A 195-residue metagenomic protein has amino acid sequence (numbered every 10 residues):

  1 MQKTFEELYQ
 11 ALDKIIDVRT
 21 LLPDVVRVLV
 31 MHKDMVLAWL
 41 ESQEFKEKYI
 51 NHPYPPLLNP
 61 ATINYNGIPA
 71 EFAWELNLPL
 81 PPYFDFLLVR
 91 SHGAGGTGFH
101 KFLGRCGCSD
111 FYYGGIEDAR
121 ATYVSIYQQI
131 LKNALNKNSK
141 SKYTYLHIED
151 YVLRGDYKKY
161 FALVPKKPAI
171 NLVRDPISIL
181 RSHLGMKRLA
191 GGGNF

Functional and structural regions predicted by a protein language model:
M1-L135: PAPS-dependent sulfotransferase catalytic core
F84-A94, Y145-I148, P168-L172, G193-N194: Conserved aromatic-histidine-acidic binding/catalytic patches
R120-I170: Conserved nucleotide-sensing/catalytic segment adjacent to the nucleotide-binding pocket in NTP-handling enzymes
V152-F195: PAPS-dependent sulfotransferase catalytic domain
